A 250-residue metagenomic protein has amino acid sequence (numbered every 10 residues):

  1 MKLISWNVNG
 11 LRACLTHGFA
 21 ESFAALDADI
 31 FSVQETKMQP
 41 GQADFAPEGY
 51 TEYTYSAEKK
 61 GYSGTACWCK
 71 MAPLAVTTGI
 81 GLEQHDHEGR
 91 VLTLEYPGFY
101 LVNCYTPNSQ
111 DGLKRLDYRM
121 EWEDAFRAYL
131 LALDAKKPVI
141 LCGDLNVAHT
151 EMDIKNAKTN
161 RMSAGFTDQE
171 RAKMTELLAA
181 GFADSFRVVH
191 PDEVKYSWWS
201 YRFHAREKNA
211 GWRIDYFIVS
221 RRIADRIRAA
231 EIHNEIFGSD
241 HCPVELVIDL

Functional and structural regions predicted by a protein language model:
M1-N9, G98-Q110, C142: Active-site-proximal beta-strand elements of phosphoester/diester hydrolases
M1-P47, T51, A57, Y62: N-terminal, active-site-proximal structural segment of metallo-dependent hydrolase catalytic domains
N7, F23-G41, L101, L130-E151 (+4 more regions): Active-site beta-strand/loop signature of hydrolases that rely on acidic residues for catalysis
I30, T51, W122-A210, I214: Metal-dependent phosphoesterases centered on the DNase I-like endonuclease/exonuclease/phosphatase
K37, Q42-S109: Structured beta-strand-rich core segments of catalytic domains in phosphoester-bond hydrolases
K60-A75, E193, A205-D225: Conserved beta strand-loop-helix elements of the APE1-like EEP
K70, L94-P97, S220-R221, S239 (+1 more regions): Active-site beta-strand termini and strand-to-loop segments that position acidic
G81-L82, P107-E123, K158-M162: Surface-exposed cleft-lining segments at the edges of enzyme active sites
